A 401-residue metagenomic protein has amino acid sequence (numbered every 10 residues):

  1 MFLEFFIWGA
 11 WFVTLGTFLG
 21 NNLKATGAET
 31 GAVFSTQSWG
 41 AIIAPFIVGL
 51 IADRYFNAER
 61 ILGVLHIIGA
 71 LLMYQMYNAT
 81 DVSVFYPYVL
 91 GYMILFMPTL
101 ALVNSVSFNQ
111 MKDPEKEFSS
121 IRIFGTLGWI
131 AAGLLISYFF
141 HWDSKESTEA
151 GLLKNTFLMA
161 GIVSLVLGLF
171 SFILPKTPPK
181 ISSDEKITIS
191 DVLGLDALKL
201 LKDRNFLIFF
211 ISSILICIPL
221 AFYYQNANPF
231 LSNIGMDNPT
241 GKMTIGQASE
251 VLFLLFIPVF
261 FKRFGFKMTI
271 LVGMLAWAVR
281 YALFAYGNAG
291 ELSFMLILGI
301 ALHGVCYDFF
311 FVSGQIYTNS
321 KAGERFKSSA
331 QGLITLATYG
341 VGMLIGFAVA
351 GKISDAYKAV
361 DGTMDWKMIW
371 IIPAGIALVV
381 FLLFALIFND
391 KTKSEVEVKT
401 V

Functional and structural regions predicted by a protein language model:
M1-A41, N205-T244, F311: Helix-loop boundary and gating motifs at the non-cytosolic
F2, L72-M73, V82-L102, V106 (+2 more regions): Hydrophobic core of transmembrane alpha-helices in multi-pass small-molecule transporters, especially MFS/SLC-type
L15, M97-K112, F309-G323: Intracellular juxtamembrane helix-capping segments at the cytosolic ends of symmetry-related transmembrane helices
A32-L50, T244-F256: Central cavity-lining transmembrane alpha-helices of secondary-active solute carriers, predominantly the Major
R60-Y74, M268-L283: Structural signature of the two symmetry-related core transmembrane helices
M76-Y77, V163-K176, W366-V401: Multi-pass alpha-helical transporter architecture, strongest for 12-TM Major Facilitator/SLC carriers used
Y138-I162, K352-A377: A membrane-interface helix-boundary motif in multi-pass transporters
L174-I211: Juxtamembrane intracellular "pre-TM" segments in multi-pass secondary transporters
